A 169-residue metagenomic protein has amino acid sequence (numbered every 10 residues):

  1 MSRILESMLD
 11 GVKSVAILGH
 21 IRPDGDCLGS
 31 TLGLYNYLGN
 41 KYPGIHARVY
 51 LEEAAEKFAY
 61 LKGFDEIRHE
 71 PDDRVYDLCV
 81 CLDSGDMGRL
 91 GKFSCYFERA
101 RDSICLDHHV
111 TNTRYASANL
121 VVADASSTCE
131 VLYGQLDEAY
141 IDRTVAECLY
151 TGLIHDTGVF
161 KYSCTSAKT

Functional and structural regions predicted by a protein language model:
S2-V15, G33-N40, T113-T169: A structured phosphate/pyrophosphate-recognition subdomain
V12-V75: Anionic-ligand anchoring segments at beta-strand to alpha-helix junctions in alpha/beta enzyme folds, i.e., glycine
H20-I21, E52-E53, L82-G85, L106-H109 (+3 more regions): Fold-independent oxyanion-binding glycine-rich loops and adjacent beta-strand/coil segments at enzyme active sites
D24, L34, F58, V80 (+3 more regions): Divalent metal-coordination and catalytic microenvironments
Y42-H46, D72-V75, R99-D102, E138-R143: Short, glycine- and charge-enriched coil/turn segments that flank and shape catalytic ligand pockets
A47-V49, S103, L149: Hydrophobic/aromatic residues located in beta-strands of well-ordered beta-sheets within soluble catalytic
K62-A118: Active-site cofactor/cluster-binding pocket
